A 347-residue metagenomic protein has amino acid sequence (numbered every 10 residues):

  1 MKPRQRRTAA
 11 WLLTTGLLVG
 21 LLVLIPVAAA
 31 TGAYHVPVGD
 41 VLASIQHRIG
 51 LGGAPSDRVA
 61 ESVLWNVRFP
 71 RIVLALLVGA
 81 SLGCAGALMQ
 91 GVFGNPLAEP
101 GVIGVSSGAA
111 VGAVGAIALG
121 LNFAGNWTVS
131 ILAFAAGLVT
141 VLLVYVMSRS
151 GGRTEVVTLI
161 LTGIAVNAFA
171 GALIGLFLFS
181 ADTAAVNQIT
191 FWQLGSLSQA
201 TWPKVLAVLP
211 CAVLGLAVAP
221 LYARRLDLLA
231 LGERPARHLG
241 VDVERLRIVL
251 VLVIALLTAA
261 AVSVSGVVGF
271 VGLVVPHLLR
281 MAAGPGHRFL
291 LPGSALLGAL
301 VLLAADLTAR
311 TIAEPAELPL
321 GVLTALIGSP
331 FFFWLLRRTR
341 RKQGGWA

Functional and structural regions predicted by a protein language model:
M1-A347: Alpha-helical transmembrane segments in inner-membrane proteins
